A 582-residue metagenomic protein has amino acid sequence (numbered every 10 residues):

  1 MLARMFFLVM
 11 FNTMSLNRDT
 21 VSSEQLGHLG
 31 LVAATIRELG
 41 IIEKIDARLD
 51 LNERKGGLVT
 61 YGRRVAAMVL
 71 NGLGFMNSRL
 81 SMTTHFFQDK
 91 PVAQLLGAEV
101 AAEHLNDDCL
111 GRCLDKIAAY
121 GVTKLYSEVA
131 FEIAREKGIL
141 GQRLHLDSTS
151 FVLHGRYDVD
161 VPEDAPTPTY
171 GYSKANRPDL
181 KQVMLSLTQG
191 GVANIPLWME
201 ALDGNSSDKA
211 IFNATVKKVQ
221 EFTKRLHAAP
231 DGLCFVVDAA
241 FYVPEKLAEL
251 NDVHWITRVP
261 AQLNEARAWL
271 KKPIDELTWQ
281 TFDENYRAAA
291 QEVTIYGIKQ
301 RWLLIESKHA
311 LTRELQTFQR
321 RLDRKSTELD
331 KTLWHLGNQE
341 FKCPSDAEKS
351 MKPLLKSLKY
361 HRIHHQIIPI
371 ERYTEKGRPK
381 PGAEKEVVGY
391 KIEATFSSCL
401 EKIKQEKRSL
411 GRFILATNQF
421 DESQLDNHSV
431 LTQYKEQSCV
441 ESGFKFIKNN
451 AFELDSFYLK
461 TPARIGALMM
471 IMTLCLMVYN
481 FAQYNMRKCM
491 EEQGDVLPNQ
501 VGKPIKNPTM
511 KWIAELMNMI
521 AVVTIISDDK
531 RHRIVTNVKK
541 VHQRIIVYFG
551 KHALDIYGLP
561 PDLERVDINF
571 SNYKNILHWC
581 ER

Functional and structural regions predicted by a protein language model:
A3-F6, M10-I36, I42-R582: Anion-binding and metal-coordination hotspots
